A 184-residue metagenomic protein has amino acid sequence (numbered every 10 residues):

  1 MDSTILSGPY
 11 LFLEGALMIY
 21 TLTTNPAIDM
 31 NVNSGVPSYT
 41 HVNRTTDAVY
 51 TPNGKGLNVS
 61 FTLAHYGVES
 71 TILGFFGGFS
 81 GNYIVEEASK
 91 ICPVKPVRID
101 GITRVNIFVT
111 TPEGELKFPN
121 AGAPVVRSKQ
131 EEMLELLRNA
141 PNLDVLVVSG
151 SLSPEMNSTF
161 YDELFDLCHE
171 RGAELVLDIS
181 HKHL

Functional and structural regions predicted by a protein language model:
M1-S3, G8: Targeting/processing segments of secretory and organellar proteins
P9-L73, Y83: Glycine-rich phosphate/adenosyl-contacting loop at the front of the ribokinase-like
M18-T23, K95-V97, P112-L184: Ribokinase/PfkB-type carbohydrate-kinase core domain
V36-Y39, E87-I91, D162-F165: Short, solvent-exposed amphipathic alpha-helical segments in soluble enzyme and RNA/protein-processing domains
H41, A64-D144: Conserved N-terminal subdomain of the carbohydrate kinase-like
V49-Y50, G74, P154, E174: A generic secondary-structure micro-motif detector that highlights 1-2 residue hydrophobic/ambivalent hotspots embedded
P52, G77, N157: Charged, low-complexity surface patches
